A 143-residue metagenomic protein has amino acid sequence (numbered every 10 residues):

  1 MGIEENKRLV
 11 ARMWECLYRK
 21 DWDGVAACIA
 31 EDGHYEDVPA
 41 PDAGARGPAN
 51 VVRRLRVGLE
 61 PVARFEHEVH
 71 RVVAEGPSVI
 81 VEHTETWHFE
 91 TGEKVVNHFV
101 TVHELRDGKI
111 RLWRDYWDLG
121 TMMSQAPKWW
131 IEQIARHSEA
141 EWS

Functional and structural regions predicted by a protein language model:
M1-E31, A74, E132-S143: Short, low-complexity N-terminal intrinsically disordered segments enriched in polar/charged residues
G2, E75-T86, L105, Y116: Soluble, non-transmembrane catalytic domains of enzymes that act on hydrophobic metabolites at membranes
V10-M13, V25-A26, G33, G47 (+5 more regions): Hydrophobic pocket/interface hotspot
D23-P77: A solvent-exposed, acidic/Ser-Thr-rich amphipathic alpha-helical stretch
L55, H67-V73, T84-W87, H98-E104: Hydrophobic/aromatic beta-strand elements that line small-molecule binding cavities or substrate pockets in beta-rich
E60-P61, W87-V95: Short, cysteine-centered beta-strand-loop-beta hairpins and adjacent loop/turn segments enriched in charged/polar
R114-S143: Low-complexity, intrinsically disordered terminal/linker segments enriched in charged and Gly/Pro repeats
